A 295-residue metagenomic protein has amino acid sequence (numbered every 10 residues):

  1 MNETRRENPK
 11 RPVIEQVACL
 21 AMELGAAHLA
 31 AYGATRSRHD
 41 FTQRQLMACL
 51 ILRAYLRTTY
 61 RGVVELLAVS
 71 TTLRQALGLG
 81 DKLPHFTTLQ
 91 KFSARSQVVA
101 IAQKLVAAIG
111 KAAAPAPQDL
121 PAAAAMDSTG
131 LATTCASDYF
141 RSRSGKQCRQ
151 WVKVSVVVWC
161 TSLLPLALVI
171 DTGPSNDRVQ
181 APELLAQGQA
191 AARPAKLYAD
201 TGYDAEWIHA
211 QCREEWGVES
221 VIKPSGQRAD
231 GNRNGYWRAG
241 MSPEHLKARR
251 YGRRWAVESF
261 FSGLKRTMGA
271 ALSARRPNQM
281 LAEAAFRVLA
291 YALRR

Functional and structural regions predicted by a protein language model:
M1-A34: Charged, often Cys/His-bearing segments associated with DNA-binding zinc-finger transcription factors
Y32-R38, Q75-L77, I170, R275-R276: A short glycine/serine-rich beta->alpha loop
R38-H39, Q43-R44, Y55, R61 (+1 more regions): Polybasic low-complexity intrinsically disordered regions
L46-A54, F286, A290-L293: Short, amphipathic alpha-helical segments that act as regulatory/interfacial helices in nucleotide-processing proteins
R61-G78: DNA-recognition alpha helix
T201-A270, A274: Helix-centered, glycine/charged polyanion-binding patches within enzymatic domains that contact phosphate-containing
A274-R295: Charge-patterned, long linear interaction tracts outside catalytic cores
